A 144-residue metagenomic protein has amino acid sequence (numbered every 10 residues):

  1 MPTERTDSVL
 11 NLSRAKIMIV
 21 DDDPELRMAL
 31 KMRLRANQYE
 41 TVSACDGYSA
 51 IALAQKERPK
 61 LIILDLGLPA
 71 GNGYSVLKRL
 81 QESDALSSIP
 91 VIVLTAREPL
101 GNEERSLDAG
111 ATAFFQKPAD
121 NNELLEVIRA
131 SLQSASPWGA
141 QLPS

Functional and structural regions predicted by a protein language model:
M1-K16, N122-S144: Non-catalytic signal-transmission and effector/linker regions of two-component phosphorelay proteins
R27, P69, S87, P99: The feature encodes the CheY-like receiver
M28-A36: Charged docking surfaces used in two-component/phosphorelay signaling
Q38-C45, L53: Short hydrophobic/Thr-rich beta-strand motif most characteristic of the beta2 strand and flanking loop of CheY-like
D46-S49, K60, N72-K78: Acidic catalytic/metal-coordinating carboxylates
E57-I63, L68: Active-site beta3 strand of CheY-like receiver
S75, E98-F115, N122-E126: Alpha4 helix (beta4-alpha4-beta5 surface) of REC/receiver domains from two-component response regulators
